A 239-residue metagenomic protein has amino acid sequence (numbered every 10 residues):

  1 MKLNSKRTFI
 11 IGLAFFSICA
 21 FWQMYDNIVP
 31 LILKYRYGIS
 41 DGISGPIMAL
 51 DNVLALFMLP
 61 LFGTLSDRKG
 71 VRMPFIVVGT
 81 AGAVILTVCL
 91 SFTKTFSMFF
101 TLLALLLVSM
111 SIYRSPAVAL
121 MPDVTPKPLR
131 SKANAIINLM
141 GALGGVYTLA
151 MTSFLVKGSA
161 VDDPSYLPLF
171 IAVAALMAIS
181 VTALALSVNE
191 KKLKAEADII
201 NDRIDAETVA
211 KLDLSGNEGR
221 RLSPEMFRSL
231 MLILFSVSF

Functional and structural regions predicted by a protein language model:
M1-N52, S229-F239: Helix-loop boundary and gating motifs at the non-cytosolic
A55, S131-V156: Glycine-rich segments within core transmembrane alpha-helices of 12-TM secondary carriers
D67-T80: Cytoplasmic membrane-interface "Motif A"-like loop-to-helix N-cap segments of 12-TM Major Facilitator Superfamily
V77-T95: C-terminal ends and interior cores of transmembrane alpha-helices in multi-pass membrane transporters/permeases
I112-P126: Intracellular juxtamembrane helix-capping segments at the cytosolic ends of symmetry-related transmembrane helices
L167-L186: Symmetry-related core transmembrane helices of the 12-TM Major Facilitator Superfamily/SLC fold
V188-G219: Flexible cytoplasmic inter-helical loops of multi-pass small-molecule transporters
